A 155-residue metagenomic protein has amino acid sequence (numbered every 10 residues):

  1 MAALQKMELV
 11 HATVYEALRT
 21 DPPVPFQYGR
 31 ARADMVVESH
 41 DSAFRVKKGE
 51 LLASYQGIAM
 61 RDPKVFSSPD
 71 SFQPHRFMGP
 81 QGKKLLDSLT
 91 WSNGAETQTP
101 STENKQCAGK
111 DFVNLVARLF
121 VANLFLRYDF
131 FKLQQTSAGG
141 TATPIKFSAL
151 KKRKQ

Functional and structural regions predicted by a protein language model:
M1, M78-Q81, A138-L150: Short, mixed-charge aromatic SLiMs
M1-F44, A53: Conserved cytochrome P450 K-helix E-x-x-R motif and the immediately C-terminal K′/meander segment
A3-M7, Q81, K110: Amphipathic alpha-helical protein-protein interaction segments
T20, H75-P80, N123-F131: Hydrophobic alpha-helical segments
S54-W91: Conserved cytochrome P450 K-helix/beta-meander segment immediately N-terminal to the heme-binding cysteine loop
A95-P100, N104, K110-F147: Cytochrome P450 heme-binding "Cys pocket" and the immediately downstream C-terminal segment
K151-Q155: Acidic, Ser/Thr-rich low-complexity intrinsically disordered segments
